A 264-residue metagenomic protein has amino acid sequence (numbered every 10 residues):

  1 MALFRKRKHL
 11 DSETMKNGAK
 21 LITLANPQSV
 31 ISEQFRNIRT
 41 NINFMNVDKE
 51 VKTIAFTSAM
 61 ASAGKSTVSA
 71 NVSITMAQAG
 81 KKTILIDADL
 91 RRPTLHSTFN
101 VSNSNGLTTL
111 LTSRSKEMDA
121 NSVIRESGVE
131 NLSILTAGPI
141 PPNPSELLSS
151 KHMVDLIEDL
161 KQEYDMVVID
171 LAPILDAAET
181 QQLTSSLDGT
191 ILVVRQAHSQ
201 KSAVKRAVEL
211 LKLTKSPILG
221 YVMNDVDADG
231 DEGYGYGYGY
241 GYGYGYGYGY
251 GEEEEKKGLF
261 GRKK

Functional and structural regions predicted by a protein language model:
M1-K264: P-loop NTP-binding module
